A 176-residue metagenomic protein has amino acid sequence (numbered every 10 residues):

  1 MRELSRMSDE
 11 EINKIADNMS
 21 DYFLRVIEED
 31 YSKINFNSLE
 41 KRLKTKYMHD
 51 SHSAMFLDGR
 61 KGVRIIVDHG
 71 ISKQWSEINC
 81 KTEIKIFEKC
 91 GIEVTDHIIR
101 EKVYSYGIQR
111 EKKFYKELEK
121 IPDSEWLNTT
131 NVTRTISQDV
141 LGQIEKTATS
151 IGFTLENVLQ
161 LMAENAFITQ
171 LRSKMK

Functional and structural regions predicted by a protein language model:
E3-R64: An N-terminal amphipathic alpha-helical segment
S32, F36, S72-C80, G152: Generic alpha-helical secondary structure
T45-K102: Short, hydrophobic/π-rich interface segment
S72-K73, R110-F114, Q138: Helix N-cap motif at beta-to-alpha junctions
I98-F114: C-terminal edge-of-domain segments
Y115-L141, E145-T149: Short Lys/Arg-rich basic patches
I151-M175: Short, basic amphipathic alpha-helical segments that act as recognition/interaction helices in nucleic-acid-binding
